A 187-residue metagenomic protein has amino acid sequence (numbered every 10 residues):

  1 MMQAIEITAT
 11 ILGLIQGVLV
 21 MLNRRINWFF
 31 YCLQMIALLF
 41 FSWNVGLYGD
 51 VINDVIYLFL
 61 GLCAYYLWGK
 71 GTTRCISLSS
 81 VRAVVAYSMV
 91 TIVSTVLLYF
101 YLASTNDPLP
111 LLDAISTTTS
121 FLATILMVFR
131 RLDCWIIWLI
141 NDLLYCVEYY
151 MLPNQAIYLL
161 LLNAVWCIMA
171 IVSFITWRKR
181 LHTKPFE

Functional and structural regions predicted by a protein language model:
M1-N23, N27, Q34, F40 (+3 more regions): Polytopic alpha-helical membrane-helix bundles and their juxtamembrane interface segments in multi-pass membrane
Y31-G69: Alpha-helical membrane segments and adjacent membrane-interface helices in multi-pass membrane proteins
